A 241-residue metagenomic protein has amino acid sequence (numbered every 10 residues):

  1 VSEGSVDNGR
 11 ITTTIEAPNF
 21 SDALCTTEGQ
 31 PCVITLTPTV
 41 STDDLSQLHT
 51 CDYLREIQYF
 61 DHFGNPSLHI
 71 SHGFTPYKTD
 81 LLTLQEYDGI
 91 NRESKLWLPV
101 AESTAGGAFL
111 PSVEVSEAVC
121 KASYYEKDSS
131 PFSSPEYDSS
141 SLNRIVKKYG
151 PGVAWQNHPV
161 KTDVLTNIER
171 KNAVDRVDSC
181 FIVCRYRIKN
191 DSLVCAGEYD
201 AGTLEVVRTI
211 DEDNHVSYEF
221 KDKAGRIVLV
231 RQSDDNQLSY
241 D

Functional and structural regions predicted by a protein language model:
V1-D241: Beta-strand elements of repeat-based all-beta scaffolds
